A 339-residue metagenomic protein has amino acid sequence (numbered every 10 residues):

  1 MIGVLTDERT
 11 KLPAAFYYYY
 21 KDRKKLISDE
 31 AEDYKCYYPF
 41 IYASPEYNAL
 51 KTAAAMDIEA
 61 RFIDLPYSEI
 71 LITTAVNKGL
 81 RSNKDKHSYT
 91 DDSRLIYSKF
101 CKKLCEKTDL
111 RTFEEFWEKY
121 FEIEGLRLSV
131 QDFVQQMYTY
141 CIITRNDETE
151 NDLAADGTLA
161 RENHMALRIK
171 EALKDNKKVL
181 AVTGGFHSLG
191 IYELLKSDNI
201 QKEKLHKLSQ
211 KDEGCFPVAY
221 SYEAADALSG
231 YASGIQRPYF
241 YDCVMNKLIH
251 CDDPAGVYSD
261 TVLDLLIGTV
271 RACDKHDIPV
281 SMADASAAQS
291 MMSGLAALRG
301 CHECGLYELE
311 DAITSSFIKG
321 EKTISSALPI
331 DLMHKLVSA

Functional and structural regions predicted by a protein language model:
M1-A339: Compositional signal for N-terminal targeting/processing segments
